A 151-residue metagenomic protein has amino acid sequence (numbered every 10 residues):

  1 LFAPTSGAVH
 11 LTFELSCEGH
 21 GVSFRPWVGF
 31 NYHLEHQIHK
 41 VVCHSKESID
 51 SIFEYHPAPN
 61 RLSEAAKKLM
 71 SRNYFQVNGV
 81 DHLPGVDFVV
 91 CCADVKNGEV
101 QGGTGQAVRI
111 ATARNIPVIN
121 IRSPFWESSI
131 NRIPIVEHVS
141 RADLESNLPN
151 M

Functional and structural regions predicted by a protein language model:
L1-L148: Acidic/glycine-enriched connector segments
M151: Interfaces that engage single-stranded nucleic acids at replication/repair/recombination sites
